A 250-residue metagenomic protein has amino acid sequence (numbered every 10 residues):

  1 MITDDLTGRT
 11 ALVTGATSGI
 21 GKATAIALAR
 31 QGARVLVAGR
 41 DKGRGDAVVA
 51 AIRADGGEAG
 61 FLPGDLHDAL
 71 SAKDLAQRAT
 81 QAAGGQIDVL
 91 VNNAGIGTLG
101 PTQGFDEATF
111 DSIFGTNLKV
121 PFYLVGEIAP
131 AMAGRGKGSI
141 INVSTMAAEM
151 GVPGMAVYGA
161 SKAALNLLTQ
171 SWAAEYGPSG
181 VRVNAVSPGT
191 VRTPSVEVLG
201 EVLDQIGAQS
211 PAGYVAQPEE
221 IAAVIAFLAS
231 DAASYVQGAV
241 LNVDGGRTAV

Functional and structural regions predicted by a protein language model:
T10, T17-S18, D41: Conserved glycine-rich cofactor-binding loop
V91, G177, R182, V236-G238: Short, small/polar-rich loop/turn modules that mediate ligand/substrate recognition or access, typified
P101-F114, I206: Substrate-binding pocket helix/loop in short-chain dehydrogenase/reductase
V125, S161, T169: Active-site helix of classical SDR
P130, A174-P178, S234: Alpha-helical segment proximal to the catalytic Tyr-Lys
T145: Residue(s) in the substrate-gating loop at a strand-loop-helix junction that position the organic substrate next
Y214-V243, T248-A249: C-terminal substrate-recognition "lid" of short-chain dehydrogenase/reductases
